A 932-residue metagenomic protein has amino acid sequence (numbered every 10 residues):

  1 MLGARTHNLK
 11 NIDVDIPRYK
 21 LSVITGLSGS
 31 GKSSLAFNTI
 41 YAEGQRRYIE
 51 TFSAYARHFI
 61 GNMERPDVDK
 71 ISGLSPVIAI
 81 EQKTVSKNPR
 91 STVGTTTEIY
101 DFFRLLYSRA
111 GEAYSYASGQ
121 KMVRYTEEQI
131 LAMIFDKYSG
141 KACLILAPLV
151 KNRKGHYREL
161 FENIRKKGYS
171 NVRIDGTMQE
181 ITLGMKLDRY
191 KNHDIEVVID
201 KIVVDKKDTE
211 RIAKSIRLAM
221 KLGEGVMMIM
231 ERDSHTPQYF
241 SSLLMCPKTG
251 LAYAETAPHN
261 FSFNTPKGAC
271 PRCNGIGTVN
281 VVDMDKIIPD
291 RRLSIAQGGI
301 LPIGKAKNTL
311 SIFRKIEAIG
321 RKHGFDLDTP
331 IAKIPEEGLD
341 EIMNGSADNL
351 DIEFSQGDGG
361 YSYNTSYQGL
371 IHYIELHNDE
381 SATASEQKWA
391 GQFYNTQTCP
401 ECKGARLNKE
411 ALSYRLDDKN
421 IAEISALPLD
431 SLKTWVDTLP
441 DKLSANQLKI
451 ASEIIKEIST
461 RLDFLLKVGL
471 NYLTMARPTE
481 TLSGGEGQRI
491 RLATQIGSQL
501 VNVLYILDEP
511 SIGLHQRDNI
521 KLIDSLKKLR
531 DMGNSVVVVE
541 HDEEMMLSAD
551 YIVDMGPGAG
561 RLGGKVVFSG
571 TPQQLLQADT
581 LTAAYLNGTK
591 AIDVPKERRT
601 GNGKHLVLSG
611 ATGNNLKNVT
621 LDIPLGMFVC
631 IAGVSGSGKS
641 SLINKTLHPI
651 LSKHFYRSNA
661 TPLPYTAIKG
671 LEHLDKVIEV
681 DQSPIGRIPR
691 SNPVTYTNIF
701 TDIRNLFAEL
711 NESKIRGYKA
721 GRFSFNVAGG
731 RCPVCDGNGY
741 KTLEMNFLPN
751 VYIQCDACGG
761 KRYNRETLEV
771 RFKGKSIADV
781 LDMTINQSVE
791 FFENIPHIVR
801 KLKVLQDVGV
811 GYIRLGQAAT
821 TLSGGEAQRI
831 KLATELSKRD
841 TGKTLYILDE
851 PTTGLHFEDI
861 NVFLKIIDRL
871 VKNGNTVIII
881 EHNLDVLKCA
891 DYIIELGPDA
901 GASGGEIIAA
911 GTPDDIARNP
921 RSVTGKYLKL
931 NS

Functional and structural regions predicted by a protein language model:
M1-S932: Conserved phosphate-binding elements of NTP-dependent enzyme cores
